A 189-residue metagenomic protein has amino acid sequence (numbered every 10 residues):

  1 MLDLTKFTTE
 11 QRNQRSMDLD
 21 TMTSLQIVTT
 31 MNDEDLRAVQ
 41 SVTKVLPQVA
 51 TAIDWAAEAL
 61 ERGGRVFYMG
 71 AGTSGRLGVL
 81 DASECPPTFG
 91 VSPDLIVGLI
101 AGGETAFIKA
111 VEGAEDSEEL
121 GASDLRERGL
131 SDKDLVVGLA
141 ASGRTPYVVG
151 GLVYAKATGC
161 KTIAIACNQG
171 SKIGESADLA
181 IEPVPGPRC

Functional and structural regions predicted by a protein language model:
M1-S41, V45: Cofactor-/ligand-binding subdomain signature composed of acidic, glycine-rich, tryptophan-containing flexible loops
E10-N13, S24, A50-D54, R65: Short, positively charged patches
L19, T23, Q48, G113-L120: Short secondary-structure boundary/capping elements
V39, L46, F107-V111: Short gly/ser-rich anion-binding loops that grip negatively charged ligand groups
Q40-T43, G64-A71: Short N-terminal amphipathic alpha-helices
S41, V49, G174: Flexible, glycine/charged-enriched surface loops at secondary-structure junctions
K44-E61: A short, well-structured juxtamembrane/interface segment
F67-C189: Glycine-rich phosphate-binding loops that contact phosphosugars or nucleotide phosphates
